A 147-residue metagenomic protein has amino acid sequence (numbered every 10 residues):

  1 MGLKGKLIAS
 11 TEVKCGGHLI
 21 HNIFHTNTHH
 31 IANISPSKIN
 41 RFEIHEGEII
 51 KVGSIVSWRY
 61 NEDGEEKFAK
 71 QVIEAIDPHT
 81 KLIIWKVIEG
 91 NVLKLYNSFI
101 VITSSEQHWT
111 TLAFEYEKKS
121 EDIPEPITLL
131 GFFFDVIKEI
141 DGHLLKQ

Functional and structural regions predicted by a protein language model:
M1-K4, I127-Q147: C-terminal helix/juxtamembrane-tail motif
M1-K51: Hydrophobic ligand-binding cavity/cleft-lining segments
G2-K6, G53, E66, Q107-W109: A general secondary-structure signal for short beta-strands and their flanking turns/coil in non-transmembrane regions
I8-E12, F68-V72, F99-I102: Well-ordered beta-strand positions in beta-sheet-rich domains
E12-G16, R59-N61, I88, A113-E117: Solvent-exposed residues in well-ordered beta-strands and their adjoining turns, especially edge/terminal strands
I20, F24, V56, I73 (+3 more regions): Structural signal for hydrophobic/aromatic residues that build the beta-strand cores of folded beta-sheet domains
T28, A32-N33, N40-L93: Glycine-rich portal/gate segments that line the openings of hydrophobic small-molecule binding cavities
E74, I84-D135: Beta-strand/loop substructures that line and gate deep hydrophobic ligand-binding cavities in soluble
